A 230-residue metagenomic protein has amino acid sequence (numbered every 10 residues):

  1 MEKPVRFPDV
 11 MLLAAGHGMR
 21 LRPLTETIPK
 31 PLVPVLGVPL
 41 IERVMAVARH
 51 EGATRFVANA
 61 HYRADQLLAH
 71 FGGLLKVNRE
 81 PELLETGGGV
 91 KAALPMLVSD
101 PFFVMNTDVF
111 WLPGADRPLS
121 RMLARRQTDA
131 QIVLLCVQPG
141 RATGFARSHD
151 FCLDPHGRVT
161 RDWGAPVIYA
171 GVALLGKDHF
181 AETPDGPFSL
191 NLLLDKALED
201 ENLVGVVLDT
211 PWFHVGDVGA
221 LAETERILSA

Functional and structural regions predicted by a protein language model:
M1-L12, R20, P34-L112, D116-R117 (+3 more regions): Conserved N-terminal catalytic core of the sugar/cofactor nucleotidyltransferase
A15, H61, T107, V137 (+1 more regions): Cofactor-binding loop segments of dinucleotide-utilizing enzymes, especially the Rossmann-like FAD- and NAD(P)+-binding
G16, H70, A146-H156: Acidic-glycine-rich active-site phosphate/pyrophosphate-binding loop
E26-K30: Short alpha-helical oligomerization interface
P31, L74-K76, N202-V204: Conserved beta-strand segments of alpha/beta enzyme cores
Y62, V133-D150: Short beta-strand-to-loop element that shapes/binds the nucleotide-sugar donor at the catalytic cleft/hinge
F103, F110, G114-Q127, P139-T143 (+1 more regions): Catalytic-core segments of class I nucleotidyltransferases/pyrophosphorylases that form NMP-activated intermediates
